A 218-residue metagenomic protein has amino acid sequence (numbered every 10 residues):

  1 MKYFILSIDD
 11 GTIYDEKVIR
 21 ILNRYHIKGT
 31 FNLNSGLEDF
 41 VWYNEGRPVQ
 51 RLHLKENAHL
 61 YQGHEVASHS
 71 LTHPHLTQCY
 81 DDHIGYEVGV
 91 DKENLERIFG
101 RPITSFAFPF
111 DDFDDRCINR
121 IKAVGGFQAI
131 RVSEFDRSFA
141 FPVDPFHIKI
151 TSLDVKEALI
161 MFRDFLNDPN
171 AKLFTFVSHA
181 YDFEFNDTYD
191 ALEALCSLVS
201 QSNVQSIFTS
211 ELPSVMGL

Functional and structural regions predicted by a protein language model:
M1-R20, G89, R97-I98, D112-L218: C-terminal active-site subregion of NodB/CE4 polysaccharide deacetylases
Y25-C117, G126-F127, E134-H147, A171-F183: Metal-dependent polysaccharide deacetylase catalytic core of the NodB/CE4 family, i.e., the active-site-bearing domain
